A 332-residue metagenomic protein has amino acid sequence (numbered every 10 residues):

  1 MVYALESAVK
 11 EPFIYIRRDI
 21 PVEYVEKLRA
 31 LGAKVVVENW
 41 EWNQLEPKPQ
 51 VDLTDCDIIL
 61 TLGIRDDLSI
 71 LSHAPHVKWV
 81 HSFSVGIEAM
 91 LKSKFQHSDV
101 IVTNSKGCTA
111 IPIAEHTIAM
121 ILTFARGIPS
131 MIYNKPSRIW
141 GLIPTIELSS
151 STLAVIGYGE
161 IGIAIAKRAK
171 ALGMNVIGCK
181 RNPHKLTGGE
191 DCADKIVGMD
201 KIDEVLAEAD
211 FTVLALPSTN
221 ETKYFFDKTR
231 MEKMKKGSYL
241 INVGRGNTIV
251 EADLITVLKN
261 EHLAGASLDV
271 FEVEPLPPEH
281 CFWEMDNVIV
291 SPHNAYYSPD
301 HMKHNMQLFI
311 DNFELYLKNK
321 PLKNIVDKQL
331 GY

Functional and structural regions predicted by a protein language model:
M1-I101, D227-T229: An N-terminal-biased, well-structured beta-alpha scaffold segment characteristic of Rossmann-like dinucleotide-binding
V2, Y24, T103-H116, S130 (+2 more regions): C-terminal helix-to-coil terminal segments
E11, K34, T152, M174-N175: Residues at the starts of beta-strands that form the adenosine-phosphate
N39, F83, I101-C108, D200 (+1 more regions): Short beta->alpha connector loops at strand-helix junctions that form conserved, small/polar/Pro-enriched
D57-I58, W79, F211, Y239 (+2 more regions): Short, Asp-centered acidic motifs that coordinate Mg2+ and/or phosphate in catalytic or ligand-binding sites
H97-T152, A164, A171, L186: Phosphate-binding beta-alpha-beta segment of Rossmann-like dinucleotide-binding domains, i.e., the NAD(P)
Y158-G159: Glycine-rich Rossmann-fold phosphate-binding loop(s) that bind the pyrophosphate of adenine dinucleotide cofactors
P183-C281, Y297: Rossmann-like adenosine-cofactor binding region
